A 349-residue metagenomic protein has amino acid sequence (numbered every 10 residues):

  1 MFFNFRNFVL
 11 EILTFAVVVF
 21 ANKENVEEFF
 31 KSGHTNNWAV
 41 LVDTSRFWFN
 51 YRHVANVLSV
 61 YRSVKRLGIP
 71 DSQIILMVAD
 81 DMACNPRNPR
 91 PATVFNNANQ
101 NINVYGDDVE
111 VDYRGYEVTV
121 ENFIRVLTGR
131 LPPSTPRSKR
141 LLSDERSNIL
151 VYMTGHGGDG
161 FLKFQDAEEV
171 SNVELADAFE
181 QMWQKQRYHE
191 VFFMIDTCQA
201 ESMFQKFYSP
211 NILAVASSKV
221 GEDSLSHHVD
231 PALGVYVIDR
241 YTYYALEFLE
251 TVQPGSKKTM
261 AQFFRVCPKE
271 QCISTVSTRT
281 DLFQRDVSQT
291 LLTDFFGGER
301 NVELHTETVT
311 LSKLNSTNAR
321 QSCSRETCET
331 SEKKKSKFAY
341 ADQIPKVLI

Functional and structural regions predicted by a protein language model:
N4-N22: Cleavable N-terminal signal peptides of Sec/SRP-targeted secreted and luminal proteins
A16-I349: Cysteine endopeptidase catalytic domains of the caspase/legumain-like
